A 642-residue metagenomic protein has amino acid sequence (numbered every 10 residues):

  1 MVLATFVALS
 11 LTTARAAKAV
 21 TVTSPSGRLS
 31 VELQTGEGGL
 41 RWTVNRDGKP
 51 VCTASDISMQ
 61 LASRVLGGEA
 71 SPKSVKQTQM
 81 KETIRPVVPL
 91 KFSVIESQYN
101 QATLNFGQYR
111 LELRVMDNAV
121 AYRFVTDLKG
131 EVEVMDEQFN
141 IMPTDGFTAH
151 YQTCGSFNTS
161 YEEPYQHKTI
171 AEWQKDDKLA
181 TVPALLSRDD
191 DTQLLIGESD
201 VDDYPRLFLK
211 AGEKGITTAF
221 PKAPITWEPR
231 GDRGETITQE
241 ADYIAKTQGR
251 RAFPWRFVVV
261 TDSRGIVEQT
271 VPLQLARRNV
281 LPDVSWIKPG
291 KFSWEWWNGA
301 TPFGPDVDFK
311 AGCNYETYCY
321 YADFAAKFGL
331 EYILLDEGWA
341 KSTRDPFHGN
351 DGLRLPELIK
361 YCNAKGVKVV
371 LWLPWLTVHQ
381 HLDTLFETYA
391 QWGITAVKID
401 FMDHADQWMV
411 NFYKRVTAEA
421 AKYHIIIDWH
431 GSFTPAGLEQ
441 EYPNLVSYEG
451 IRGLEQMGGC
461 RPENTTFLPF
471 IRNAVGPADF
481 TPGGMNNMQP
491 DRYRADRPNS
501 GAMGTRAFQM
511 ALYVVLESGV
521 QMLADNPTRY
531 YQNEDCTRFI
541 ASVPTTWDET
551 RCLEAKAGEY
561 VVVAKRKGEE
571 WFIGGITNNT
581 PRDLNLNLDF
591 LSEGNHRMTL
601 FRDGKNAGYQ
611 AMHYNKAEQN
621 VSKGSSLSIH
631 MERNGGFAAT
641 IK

Functional and structural regions predicted by a protein language model:
V2-S10: Bacterial N-terminal signal peptides
T12-A16: Sec/Tat signal peptide C-region and signal peptidase I cleavage site
K18-L275, N279: N-terminal accessory beta-strand-rich subdomains and adjacent acidic, glycine-rich linkers that precede catalytic cores
I244, Q248-F324, F328: An acidic-aromatic substrate-binding cleft motif
D336-T505: Aromatic- and carboxylate-enriched substrate-binding clefts and catalytic-loop regions of carbohydrate-active enzymes
D525-F572, G608-M612: Glycan-recognition and catalytic regions of carbohydrate-active enzymes
K556-H596, F637-A638: Carbohydrate-binding surface patches
E618-K642: C-terminal beta-strand-rich structural cap/linker in extracellular carbohydrate-active enzymes
